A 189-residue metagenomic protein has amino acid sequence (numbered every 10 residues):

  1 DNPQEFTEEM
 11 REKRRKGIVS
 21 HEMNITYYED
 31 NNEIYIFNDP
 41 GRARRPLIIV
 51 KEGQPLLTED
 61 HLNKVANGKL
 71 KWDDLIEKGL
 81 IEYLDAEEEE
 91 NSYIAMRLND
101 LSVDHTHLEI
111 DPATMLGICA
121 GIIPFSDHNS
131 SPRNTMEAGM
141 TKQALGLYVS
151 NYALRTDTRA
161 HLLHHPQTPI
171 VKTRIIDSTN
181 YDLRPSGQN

Functional and structural regions predicted by a protein language model:
D1-N189: Conduit-forming functional cores of very large proteins
